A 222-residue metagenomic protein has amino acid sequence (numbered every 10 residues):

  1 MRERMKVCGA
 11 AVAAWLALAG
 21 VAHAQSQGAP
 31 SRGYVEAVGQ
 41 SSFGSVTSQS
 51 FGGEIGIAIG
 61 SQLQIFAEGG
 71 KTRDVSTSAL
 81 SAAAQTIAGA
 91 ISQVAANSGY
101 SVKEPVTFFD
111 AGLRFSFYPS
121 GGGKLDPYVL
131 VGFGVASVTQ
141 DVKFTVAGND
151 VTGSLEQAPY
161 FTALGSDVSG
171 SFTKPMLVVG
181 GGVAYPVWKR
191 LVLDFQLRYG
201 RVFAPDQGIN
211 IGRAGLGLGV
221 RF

Functional and structural regions predicted by a protein language model:
M1-A29: Cleavable N-terminal export/targeting peptides
G20-S61, I65, F133, G219-F222: Short glycine/proline- and aromatic-enriched beta-strand/turn motifs that initiate or cap beta-hairpins
A24-R32, Q62, Y118-D126, V187-L191 (+1 more regions): Short loop/turn motifs that connect adjacent beta-strands in outer-membrane beta-barrel proteins
P30-E36, T86-A96, E156-A163, V192-R198: Flexible, solvent-exposed coil segments and beta strand-coil junctions, predominantly the extracellular/periplasmic
E36, I57-G153, P175, G215 (+1 more regions): Gram-negative (and chloroplast) outer-membrane scaffold detector with strong preference for beta-barrel transmembrane
V38-S42, A95-S101, A163-S169, R201-P205: Extracellular loop and loop/strand-boundary signature of outer-membrane beta-barrel proteins
S45-S48, S101-F108, S169-M176, G208-N210: Short sequence motifs at beta-strands and strand-loop junctions characteristic of Gram-negative outer-membrane
R198-G219: C-terminal/domain-terminus segments
